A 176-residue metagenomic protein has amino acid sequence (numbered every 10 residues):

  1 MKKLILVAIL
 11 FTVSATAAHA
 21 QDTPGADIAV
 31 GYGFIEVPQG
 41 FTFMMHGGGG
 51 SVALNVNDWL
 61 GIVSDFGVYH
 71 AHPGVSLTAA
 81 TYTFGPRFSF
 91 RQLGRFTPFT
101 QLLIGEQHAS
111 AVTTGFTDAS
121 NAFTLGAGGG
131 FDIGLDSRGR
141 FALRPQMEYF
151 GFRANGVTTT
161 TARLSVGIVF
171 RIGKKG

Functional and structural regions predicted by a protein language model:
M1-T23, G173-G176: Cleavable N-terminal export/targeting peptides
H19-V56, I62, F66-H70, I104 (+2 more regions): Short glycine/proline- and aromatic-enriched beta-strand/turn motifs that initiate or cap beta-hairpins
D22, T117-A119, G156: Residue-level "hotspot" positions that anchor or transmit function at local structural transition points
P24, H46, A80, F123-L125 (+1 more regions): Exposed loop/turn and edge beta-strand positions of beta-sandwich/beta-sheet ligand-binding modules
Y32-E36, A111-T114, F150-G151: Extracytoplasmic loops and strand-loop junctions of Gram-negative outer membrane beta-barrel proteins
V37-H46, H72-T78, R153-T161: Solvent-exposed loop/turn segments connecting transmembrane beta-strands in outer-membrane beta-barrel proteins
S51-S137, F141-P145: Gram-negative (and chloroplast) outer-membrane scaffold detector with strong preference for beta-barrel transmembrane
I133-G176: Predominantly the C-terminal beta-signal and adjacent terminal strand-loop region of outer-membrane beta-barrel
